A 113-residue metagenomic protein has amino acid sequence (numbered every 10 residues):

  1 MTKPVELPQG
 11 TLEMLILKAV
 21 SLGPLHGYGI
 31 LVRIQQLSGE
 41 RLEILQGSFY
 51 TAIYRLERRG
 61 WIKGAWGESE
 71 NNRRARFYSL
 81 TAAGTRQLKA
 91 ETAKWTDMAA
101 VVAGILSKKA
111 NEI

Functional and structural regions predicted by a protein language model:
V5-S48: N-terminal helix-turn-helix DNA-binding core of bacterial DNA-binding proteins
K18, V32, T51, K89 (+1 more regions): A cross-family signal for key residues in well-ordered alpha-helices that form functional helical elements
F49-L56: Basic amphipathic alpha-helical segments that dock to polyanions
G60: Glycine-centered, phosphate/nucleic-acid-interacting loop/turn motifs that mediate DNA/RNA or nucleotide
G64: Short beta-strand "wing" residues that participate in macromolecule-binding interfaces
N71-T92: Basic, amphipathic "hinge/linker" alpha-helix immediately C-terminal to the N-terminal HTH DNA-binding motif
R86-I113: Amphipathic alpha-helical dimerization/coiled-coil segments that flank or bridge DNA-binding/regulatory modules
